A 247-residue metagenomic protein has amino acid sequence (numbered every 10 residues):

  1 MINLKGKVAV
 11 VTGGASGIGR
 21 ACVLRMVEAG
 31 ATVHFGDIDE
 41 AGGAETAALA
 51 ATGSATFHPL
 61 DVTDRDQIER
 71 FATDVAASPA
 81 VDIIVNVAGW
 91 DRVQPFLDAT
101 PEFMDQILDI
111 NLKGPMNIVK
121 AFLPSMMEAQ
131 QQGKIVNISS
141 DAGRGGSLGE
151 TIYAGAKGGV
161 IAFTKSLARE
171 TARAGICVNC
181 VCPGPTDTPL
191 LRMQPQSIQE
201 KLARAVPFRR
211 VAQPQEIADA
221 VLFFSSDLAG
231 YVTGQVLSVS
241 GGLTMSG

Functional and structural regions predicted by a protein language model:
N3, R144-G145, L222, T233-G247: Short C-terminal tail/terminal secondary-structure segment of NAD(P)H-dependent dehydrogenase/reductase domains
P95-F96, T100-L108, L191, L202: Substrate-binding pocket helix/loop in short-chain dehydrogenase/reductase
L97, G145-T151, R173-A174, R209 (+1 more regions): Active-site loop immediately N-terminal to the catalytic Tyr-X3-Lys motif of short-chain dehydrogenase/reductase
V119, A156, T164: Active-site helix of classical SDR
P124, R169-R173, G230: Alpha-helical segment proximal to the catalytic Tyr-Lys
S140: Residue(s) in the substrate-gating loop at a strand-loop-helix junction that position the organic substrate next
V206-I217, L228: A conserved structural motif in NAD(P)-dependent oxidoreductases
